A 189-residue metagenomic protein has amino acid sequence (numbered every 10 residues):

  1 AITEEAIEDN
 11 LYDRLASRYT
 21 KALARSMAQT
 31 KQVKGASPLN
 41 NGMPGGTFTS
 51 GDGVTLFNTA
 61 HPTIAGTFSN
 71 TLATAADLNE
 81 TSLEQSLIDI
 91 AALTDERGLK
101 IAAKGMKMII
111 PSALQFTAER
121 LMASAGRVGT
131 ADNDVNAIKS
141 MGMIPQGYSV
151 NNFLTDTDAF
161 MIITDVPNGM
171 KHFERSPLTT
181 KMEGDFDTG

Functional and structural regions predicted by a protein language model:
A1-E5: A glycine-rich, hydrophobic loop/mini-helix early in the fold
I7-N10, R14-L15, R25-A92: Alpha-helical scaffold segments that mediate packing/assembly in large oligomeric complexes
F57-D95, A102-K107, A113-G189: Sequence/fold signature of self-assembling virion shell proteins
